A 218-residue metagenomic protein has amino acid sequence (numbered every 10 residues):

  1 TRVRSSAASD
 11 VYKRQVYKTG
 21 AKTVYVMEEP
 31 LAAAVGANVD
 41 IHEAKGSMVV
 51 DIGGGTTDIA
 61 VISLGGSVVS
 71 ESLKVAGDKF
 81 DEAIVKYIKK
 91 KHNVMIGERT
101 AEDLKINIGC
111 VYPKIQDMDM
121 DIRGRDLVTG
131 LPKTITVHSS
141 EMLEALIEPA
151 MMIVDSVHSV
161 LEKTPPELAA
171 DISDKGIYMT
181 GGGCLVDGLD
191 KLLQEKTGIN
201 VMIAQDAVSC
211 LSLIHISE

Functional and structural regions predicted by a protein language model:
T1-A8: Extracellular interaction modules
S9-I52, A60-Y178, C184-L211, S217: Nucleotide/phosphate-binding catalytic cleft detector across ATP-hydrolyzing and phosphate-transferring enzymes
G55: Conserved Rossmann-like nucleotide-cofactor binding loop
